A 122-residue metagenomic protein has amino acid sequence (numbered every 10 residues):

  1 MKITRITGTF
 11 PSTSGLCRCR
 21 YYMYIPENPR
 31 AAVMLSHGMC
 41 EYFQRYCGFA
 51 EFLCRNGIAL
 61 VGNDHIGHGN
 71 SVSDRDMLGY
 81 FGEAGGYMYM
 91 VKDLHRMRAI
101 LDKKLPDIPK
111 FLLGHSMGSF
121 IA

Functional and structural regions predicted by a protein language model:
M1-P26: N-terminal cap/lid segment of alpha/beta-hydrolase-fold proteins
R30, H37-E41: Active-site glycine-rich loops that stabilize anionic/oxyanionic intermediates across multiple enzyme folds
R30-A31, G57, D107-P109: Short coil/turn segments at beta-strand junctions that form active-site/ligand-binding loops
L35-G38, G62: Structural cue for short, hydrophobic secondary-structure segments
F43, A50-D76: Conserved alpha/beta-hydrolase
G82-D102: Alpha/beta-hydrolase active-site loop
L105-S116: Alpha/beta-hydrolase fold nucleophile elbow
I121-A122: Hydrolases whose catalytic domains are alpha/beta-hydrolase-1, hotdog thioesterase, or metallo-beta-lactamase-like
